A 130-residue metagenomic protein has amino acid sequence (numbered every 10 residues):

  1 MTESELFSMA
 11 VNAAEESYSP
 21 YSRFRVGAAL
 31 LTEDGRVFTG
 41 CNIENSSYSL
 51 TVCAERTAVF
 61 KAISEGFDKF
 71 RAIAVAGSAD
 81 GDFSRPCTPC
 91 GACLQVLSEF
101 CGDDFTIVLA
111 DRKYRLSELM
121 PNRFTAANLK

Functional and structural regions predicted by a protein language model:
T2-S19, F67-K130: C-terminal binding/interaction regions
A10, A28-A29, A58, A62: Small-residue (primarily alanine) positions within well-ordered alpha-helices, especially packing/interaction faces
R23-L31: Short beta-strand scaffold segments in enzyme catalytic cores
L31-E33, N42-I43: Histidine- and/or cysteine-centered catalytic micro-motif in compact active-site loops
R36-V37: Hydrophobic "anchor" residues
N42-R56: Compact, glycine-rich, soluble single-domain proteins
C53, T57, A92-Q95: Short amphipathic alpha-helical face segments that pack within enzyme cores and frequently flank/anchor catalytic
A54-A74: Short, solvent-exposed cationic patches
